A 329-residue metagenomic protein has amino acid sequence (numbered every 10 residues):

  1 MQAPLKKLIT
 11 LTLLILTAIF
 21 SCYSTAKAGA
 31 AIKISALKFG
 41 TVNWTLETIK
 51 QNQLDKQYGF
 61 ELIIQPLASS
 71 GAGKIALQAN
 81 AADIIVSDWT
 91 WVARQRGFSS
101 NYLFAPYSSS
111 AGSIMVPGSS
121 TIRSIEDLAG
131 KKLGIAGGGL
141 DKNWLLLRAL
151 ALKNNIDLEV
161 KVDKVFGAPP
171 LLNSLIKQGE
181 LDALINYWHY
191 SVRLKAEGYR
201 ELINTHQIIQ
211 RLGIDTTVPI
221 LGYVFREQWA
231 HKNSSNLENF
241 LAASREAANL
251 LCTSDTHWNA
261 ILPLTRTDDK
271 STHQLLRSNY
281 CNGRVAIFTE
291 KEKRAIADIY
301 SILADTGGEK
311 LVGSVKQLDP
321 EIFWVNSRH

Functional and structural regions predicted by a protein language model:
Q2-T12: Bacterial N-terminal signal peptides that target proteins for export
L11-F20: Bacterial N-terminal signal peptides
C22-A28: Sec/Tat signal peptide C-region and signal peptidase I cleavage site
G29-D157, D163-F166, D182-W188, L202: Short, glycine-/small- and polar/acidic-enriched structural segments that line small-molecule recognition paths
Q57, Q207-T216, N282-K291: Short, solvent-exposed loop/beta-turn-alpha elements that line the ligand-binding surface or hinge of extracytoplasmic
W89-T90, V165, P170-L262: Pocket-lining segment of extracytoplasmic ligand-binding domains
A230-K310: Secondary-structure end/capping motifs
A297-H329: Conserved C-terminal helix/tail region of periplasmic/extracytoplasmic solute-binding proteins
